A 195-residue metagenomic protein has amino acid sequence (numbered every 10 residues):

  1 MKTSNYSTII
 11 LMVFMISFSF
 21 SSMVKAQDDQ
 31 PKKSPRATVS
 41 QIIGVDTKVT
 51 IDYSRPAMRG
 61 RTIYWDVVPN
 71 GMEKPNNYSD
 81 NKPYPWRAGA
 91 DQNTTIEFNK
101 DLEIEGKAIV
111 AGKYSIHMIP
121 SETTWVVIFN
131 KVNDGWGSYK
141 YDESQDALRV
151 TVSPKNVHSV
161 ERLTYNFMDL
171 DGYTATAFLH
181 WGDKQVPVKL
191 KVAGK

Functional and structural regions predicted by a protein language model:
M1-D28: Bacterial Sec-dependent N-terminal signal peptides
K25-V110, S115-K195: Targeting-peptide/extracellular-domain and disordered-appendage signature
